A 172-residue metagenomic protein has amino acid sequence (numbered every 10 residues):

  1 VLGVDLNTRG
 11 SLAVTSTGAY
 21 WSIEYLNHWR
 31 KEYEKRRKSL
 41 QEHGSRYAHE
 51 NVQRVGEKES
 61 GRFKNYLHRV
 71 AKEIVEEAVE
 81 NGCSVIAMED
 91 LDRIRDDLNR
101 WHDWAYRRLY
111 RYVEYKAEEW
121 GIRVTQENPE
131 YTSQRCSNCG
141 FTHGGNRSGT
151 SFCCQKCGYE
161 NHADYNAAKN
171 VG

Functional and structural regions predicted by a protein language model:
V1-G172: Positively charged, helix-rich recognition surfaces that bind polyanionic ligands
